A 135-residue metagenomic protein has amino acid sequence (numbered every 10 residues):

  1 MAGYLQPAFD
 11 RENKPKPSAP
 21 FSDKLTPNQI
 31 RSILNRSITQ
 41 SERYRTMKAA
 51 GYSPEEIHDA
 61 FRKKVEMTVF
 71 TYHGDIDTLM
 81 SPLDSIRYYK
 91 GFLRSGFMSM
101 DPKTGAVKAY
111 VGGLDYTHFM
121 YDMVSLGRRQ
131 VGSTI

Functional and structural regions predicted by a protein language model:
M1-I135: Extended, non-catalytic substrate-recognition/exosite surfaces adjacent to catalytic cores, especially in enzymes
